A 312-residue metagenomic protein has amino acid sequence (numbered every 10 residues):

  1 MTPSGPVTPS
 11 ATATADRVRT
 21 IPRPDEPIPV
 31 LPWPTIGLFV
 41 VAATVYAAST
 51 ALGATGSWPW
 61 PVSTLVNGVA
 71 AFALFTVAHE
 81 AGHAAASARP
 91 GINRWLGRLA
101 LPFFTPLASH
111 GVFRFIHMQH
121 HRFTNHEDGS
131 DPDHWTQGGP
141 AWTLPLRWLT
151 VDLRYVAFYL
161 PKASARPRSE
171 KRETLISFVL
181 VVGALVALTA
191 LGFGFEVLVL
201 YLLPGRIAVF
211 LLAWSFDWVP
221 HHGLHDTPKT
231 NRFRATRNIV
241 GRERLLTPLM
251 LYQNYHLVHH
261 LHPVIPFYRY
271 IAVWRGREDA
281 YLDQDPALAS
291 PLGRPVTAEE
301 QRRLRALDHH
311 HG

Functional and structural regions predicted by a protein language model:
M1-A70, P102-L203, F267-G312: Non-catalytic, topology-defining segments of multipass membrane proteins
P34, A71-F72, E196, A213 (+3 more regions): Alpha-helical hydrophobic/aromatic positions enriched in membrane-embedded helices and signal peptides
S57-T105: Long, highly hydrophobic alpha-helical transmembrane signal-anchor segments
V69-A78, L203-P228: Transmembrane alpha-helical segments that form the membrane-embedded catalytic/substrate-channel core of multi-pass
F75-A84, F113-N125, D217-L224, L249-I265: Histidine-centered catalytic micro-motifs
I92, L96, W142, L246-L249 (+1 more regions): Alpha-helical membrane-protein architecture signal
F104, R234-Y252: Cytosolic juxtamembrane regulatory segments of multi-pass membrane proteins
D226-T236: His/Asp/Glu-enriched short active-site or ligand-binding loop at hydrolase and phosphoryl-transfer sites
